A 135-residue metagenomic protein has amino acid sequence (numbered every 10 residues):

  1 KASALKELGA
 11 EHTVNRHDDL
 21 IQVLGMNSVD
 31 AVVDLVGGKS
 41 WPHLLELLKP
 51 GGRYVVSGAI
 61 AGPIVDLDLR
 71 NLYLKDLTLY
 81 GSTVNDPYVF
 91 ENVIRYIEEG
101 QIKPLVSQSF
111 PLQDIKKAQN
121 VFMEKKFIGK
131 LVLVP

Functional and structural regions predicted by a protein language model:
K1-A4, I64-L69: Short, glycine/polar-rich helix-capping loops at beta-to-alpha or helix-loop-helix junctions that flank or form
K1-S40: Adenosine-nucleotide cofactor-binding segment
L5, V32, L44, L79 (+1 more regions): Terminal peptide-recognition signature
V14, D30-D34, S57-G58, S82 (+1 more regions): Glycine- and other small-residue-rich loops at beta-strand/loop junctions that grip anionic moieties
R16-D19, L35-V36, I60, N85-Y88 (+1 more regions): Short beta->alpha linker loops
K39-K49: Rossmann-fold NAD(P) dinucleotide-binding segment
P50-S57, D66-V106: Rossmann-fold dehydrogenase core element
P87-P135: C-terminal hydrophobic helical "lid"/dimerization subdomain of Rossmann-like NAD(P)H-dependent oxidoreductases
